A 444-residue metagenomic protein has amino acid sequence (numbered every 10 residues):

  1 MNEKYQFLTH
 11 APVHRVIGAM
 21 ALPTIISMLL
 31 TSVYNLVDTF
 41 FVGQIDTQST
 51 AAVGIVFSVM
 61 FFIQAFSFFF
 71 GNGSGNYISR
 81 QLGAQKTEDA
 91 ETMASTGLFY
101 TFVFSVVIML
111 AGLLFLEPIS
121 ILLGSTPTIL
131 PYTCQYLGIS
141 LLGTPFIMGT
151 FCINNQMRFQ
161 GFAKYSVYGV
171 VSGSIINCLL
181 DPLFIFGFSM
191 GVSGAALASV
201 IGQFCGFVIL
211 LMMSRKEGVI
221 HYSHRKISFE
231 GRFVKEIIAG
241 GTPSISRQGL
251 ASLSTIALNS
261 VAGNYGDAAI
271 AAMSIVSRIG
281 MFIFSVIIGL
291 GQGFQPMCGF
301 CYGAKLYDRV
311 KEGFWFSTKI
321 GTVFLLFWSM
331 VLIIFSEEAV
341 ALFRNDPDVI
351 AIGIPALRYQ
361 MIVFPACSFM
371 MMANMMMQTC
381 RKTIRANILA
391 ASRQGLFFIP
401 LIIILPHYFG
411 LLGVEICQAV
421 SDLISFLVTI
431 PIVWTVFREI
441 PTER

Functional and structural regions predicted by a protein language model:
M1-A21, I78-P145, G187-T242, C298-V363 (+1 more regions): Short alpha-helical transmembrane segments in multi-pass integral membrane proteins
H10, H14-V33, V37, V59-F66 (+7 more regions): Residue-level signal for short hydrophobic patches within transmembrane helices of multi-pass membrane transporters
A19-D38, I139, T150, G173 (+4 more regions): Transmembrane helical elements of multi-pass membrane transporters/channels
L29, V33-A51, S120-P127, L183-M190 (+4 more regions): Helix-terminus/linker motif at the lipid-water interface of multi-pass membrane proteins
L30, Y34, I63, S67 (+16 more regions): Residue-level hotspots within pore-lining transmembrane alpha-helices of multi-pass secondary transporters
V42-F61, P127-Y132, V192-S193, F233-G240 (+5 more regions): Interfacial/gating helices of multi-pass transporter permease domains
T50-L110, I147-S166, I270-S336, C367-L389: Small-residue-rich hydrophobic transmembrane alpha-helices
G71, I139-R158, S166-S174, A195-V208 (+4 more regions): Short runs within selected transmembrane alpha-helices of multi-pass transporters and secretion channels
